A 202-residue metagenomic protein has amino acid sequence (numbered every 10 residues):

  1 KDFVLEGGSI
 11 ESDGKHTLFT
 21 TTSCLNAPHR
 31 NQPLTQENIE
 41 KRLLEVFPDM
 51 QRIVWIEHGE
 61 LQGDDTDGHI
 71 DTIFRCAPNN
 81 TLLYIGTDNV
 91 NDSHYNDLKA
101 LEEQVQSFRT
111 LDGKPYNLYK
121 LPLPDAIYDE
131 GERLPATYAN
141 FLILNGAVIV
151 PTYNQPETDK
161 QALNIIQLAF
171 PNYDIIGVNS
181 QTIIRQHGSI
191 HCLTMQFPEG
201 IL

Functional and structural regions predicted by a protein language model:
K1-L202: The feature marks the mature, well-folded catalytic cores of soluble enzymes
